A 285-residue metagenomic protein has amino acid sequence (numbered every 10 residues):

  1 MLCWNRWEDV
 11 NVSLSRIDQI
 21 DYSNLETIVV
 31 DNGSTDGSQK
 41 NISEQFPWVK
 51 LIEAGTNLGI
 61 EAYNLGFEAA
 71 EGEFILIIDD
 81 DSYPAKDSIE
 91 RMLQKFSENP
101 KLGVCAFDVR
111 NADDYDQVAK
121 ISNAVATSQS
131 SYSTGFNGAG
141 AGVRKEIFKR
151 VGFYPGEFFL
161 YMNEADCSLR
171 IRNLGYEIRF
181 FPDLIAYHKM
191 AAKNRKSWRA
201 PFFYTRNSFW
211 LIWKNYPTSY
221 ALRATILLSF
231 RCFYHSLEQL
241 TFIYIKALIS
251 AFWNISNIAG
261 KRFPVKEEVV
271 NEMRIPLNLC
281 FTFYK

Functional and structural regions predicted by a protein language model:
S15-N24: Short, acidic, metal-binding catalytic loop of nucleotide-sugar glycosyltransferases
R16, D31-K40, T56, S82: A conserved acidic beta->alpha catalytic loop
E53-A70, R91: Glycine-rich, basic loop-to-helix element that forms the pyrophosphate-binding segment of sugar-nucleotide handling
I75: Short aromatic/hydrophobic "clamp" motif used to bind/position activated sugar donors
K86-V118: Conserved donor NDP-sugar-binding/catalytic core segment of glycosyltransferases
G135, A139-F153, E157-I185: A short, conserved alpha-helix in the catalytic core of glycosyltransferases
S168, L174-W198, N207-L211: Active-site donor/metal-binding and catalytic loop motifs of nucleotide-sugar-dependent glycosylation enzymes
Y220-K285: Non-catalytic, C-terminal membrane-associated alpha-helical segments of glycosyltransferases
